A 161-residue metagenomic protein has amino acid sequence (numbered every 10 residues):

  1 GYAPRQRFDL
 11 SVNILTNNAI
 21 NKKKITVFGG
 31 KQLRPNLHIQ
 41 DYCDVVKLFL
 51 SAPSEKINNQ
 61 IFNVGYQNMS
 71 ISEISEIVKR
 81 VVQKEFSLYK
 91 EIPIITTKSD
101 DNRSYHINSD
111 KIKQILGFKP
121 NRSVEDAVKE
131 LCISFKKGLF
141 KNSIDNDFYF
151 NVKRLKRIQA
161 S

Functional and structural regions predicted by a protein language model:
G1-L10: Flexible, glycine-rich beta-alpha linker
I14-L15, S99: Short beta-strand/turn micro-motifs at beta-sheet edges
N17-N21: Active-site Tyr-X1-5-Lys
K22-K23, V27-S161: C-terminal substrate-binding subdomain of Rossmann-fold SDR/epimerase-dehydratase oxidoreductases
